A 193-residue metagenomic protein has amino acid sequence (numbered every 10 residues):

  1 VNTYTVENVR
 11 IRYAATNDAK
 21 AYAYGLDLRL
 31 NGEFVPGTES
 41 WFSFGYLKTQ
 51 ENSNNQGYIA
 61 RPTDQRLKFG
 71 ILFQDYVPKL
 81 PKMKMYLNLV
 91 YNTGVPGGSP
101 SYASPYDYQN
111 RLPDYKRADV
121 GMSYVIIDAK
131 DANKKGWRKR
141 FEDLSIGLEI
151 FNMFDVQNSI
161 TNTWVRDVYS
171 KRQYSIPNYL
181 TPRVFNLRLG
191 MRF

Functional and structural regions predicted by a protein language model:
V1-A14, Y102-S104, T163-Y174: Solvent-exposed loop segments that connect transmembrane elements
T3-S99: Gram-negative outer-membrane beta-barrel transporters
A15-A19, Q56-P62, D107-R111, K135 (+1 more regions): Outer-membrane beta-barrel domain signature
K20-Y24, T63-F69, D114-A118, E142 (+1 more regions): Residues that define the transmembrane beta-barrel architecture of outer-membrane proteins
E33-V35, P78, P113, K139 (+1 more regions): Surface-exposed coil/turn segments at beta-strand junctions on protein surfaces, enriched
G70-Q74, D119-A129: Short, well-ordered amphipathic alpha-helices
Y91-P100, Y124-F193: C-terminal beta-signal and adjacent terminal beta-strands/loops of Gram-negative outer-membrane beta-barrel proteins
N110-D119, V156, F193: Outer-membrane beta-barrel transmembrane domain signature
